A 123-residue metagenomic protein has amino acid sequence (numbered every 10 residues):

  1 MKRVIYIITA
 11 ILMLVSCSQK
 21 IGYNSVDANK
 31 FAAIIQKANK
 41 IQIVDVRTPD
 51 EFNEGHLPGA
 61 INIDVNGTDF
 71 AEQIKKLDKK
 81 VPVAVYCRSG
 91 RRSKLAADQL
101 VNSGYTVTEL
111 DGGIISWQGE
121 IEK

Functional and structural regions predicted by a protein language model:
K2-V4, C17-I41, D50-P82, R88-K123: Rhodanese-like catalytic fold shared by cysteine-dependent sulfurtransferases and DSP/PTP-type phosphatases
V4-L14: Sec-dependent N-terminal signal peptides
I43-D45: Structural scaffold elements adjacent to functional motifs in cytosolic proteins
